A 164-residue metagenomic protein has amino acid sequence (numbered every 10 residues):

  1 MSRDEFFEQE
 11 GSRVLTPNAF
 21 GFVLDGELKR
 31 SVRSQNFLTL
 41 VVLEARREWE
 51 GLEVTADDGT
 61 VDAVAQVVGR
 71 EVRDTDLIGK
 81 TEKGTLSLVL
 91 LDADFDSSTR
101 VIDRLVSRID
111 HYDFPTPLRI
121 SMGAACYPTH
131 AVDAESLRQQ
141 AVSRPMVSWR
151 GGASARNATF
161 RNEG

Functional and structural regions predicted by a protein language model:
M1-T16: Amphipathic HAMP/coiled-coil signal-transducing linker helices that couple sensory inputs to cytosolic output domains
F6-Q9, L43-A56, V72, L90: Active-site loop/short helix in cyclic nucleotide turnover domains
V23-T55: Active-site-proximal structural segments of metal-dependent nucleotidyl cyclase/transferase enzymes
K29-R33, V64-F95, H111, P115: Conserved helix-loop-beta segment at the catalytic/binding core of cyclic-nucleotide signaling proteins
W49-T60, L88-R104: Short helix/loop segment flanking the catalytic signature motif in cyclic-nucleotide metabolism enzymes
T55-G59, D96-R100, Y127-G164: Catalytic cores and conserved motifs of cyclic dinucleotide signaling enzymes
V68, V101-R108: Short amphipathic alpha-helices in soluble, non-transmembrane regions that often serve as interface/regulatory elements
K80-L91, P115-R144, F160: A short glycine-enriched loop-to-beta-strand structural element that forms part of the catalytic core of nucleotide
